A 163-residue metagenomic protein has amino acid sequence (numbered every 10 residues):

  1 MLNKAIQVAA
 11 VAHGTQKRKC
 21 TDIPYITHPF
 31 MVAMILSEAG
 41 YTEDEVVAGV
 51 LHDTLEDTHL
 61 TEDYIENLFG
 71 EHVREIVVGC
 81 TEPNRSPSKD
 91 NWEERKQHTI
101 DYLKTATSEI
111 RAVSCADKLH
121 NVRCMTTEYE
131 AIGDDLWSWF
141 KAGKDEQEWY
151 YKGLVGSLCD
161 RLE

Functional and structural regions predicted by a protein language model:
M1-E163: Active-site helical microenvironments for divalent-metal-assisted chemistry
